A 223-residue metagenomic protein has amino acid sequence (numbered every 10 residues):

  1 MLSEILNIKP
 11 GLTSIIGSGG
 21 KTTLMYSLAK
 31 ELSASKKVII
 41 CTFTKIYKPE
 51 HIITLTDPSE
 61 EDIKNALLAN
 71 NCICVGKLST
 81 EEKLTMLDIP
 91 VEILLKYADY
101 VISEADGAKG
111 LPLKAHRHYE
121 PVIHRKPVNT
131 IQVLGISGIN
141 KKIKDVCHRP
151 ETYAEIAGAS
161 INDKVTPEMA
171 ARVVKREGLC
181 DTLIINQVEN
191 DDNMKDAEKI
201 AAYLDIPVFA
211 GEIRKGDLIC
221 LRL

Functional and structural regions predicted by a protein language model:
M1-S33: Walker A (P-loop) phosphate-binding motif
I5-I8, S33, N65-L68, I93-L95 (+2 more regions): Solvent-exposed alpha-helices and their adjacent loops that cap or buttress functional pockets in soluble metabolic
G11-I15, N70-E82, A105, I156-G158: Short, basic, glycine/proline-bearing loop/turn elements
I15-I16, V38-T42, C74-K77, V101-A105 (+3 more regions): General beta-strand structural signal in soluble alpha/beta enzymes
A29-S79: N-terminal phosphate/diphosphate-binding loop that engages ATP/GTP or pyrophosphate donors across diverse enzyme folds
S33-V38, K96-I102, E177-C180, A201-A210: Structural alpha-beta junctions
N70-I73, K96-V101, N129: Loop/turn-to-beta-strand initiation segments
E82-I93, D106-D205, C220-L223: Conserved catalytic-core segment of NTP-binding enzymes
